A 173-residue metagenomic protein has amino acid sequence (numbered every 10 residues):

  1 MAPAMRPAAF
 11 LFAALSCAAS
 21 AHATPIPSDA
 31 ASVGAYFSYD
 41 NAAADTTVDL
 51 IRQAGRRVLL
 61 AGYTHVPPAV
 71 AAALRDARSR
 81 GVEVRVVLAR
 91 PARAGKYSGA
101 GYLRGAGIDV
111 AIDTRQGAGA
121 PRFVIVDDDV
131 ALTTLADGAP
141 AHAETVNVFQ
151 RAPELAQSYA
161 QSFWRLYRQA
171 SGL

Functional and structural regions predicted by a protein language model:
M1-P7: Positively charged n-region of N-terminal signal peptides that target proteins for export
A8-A18: Bacterial N-terminal signal peptides
A19-A23: Boundary at the C-terminal end of the N-terminal hydrophobic targeting segment
T24-P27, V126, V130-L173: Signature of lipid phosphatidyltransferase scaffolds
P25-A42: Boundary/entry segment of secreted carbohydrate-active catalytic domains
Y36, V87, D109-D113: General small-molecule cofactor/ligand-binding pocket signal
T47-I108: Primarily the HKD phosphodiesterase
T64-P68, R90-A94, Q116-A118, V130-A131 (+2 more regions): Solvent-exposed loop/turn segments at secondary-structure junctions within structured extracellular/periplasmic domains
